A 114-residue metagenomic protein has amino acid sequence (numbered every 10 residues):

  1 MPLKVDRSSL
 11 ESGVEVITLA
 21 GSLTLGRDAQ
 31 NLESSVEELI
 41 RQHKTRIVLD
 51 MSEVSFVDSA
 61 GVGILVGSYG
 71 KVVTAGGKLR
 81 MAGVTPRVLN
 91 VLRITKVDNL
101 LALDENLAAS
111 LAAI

Functional and structural regions predicted by a protein language model:
M1-T18: Short beta-strand/loop segment at the start of cytosolic alpha/beta domains
D6-S8, A82, D104: General small-molecule cofactor/ligand-binding pocket signal
L10-S12, P86, A108: Residues that form or immediately flank small-molecule/cofactor binding pockets and catalytic motifs
S22-L101: Amphipathic alpha-helical interaction surfaces in cytosolic regulatory modules
A102-I114: A charged, well-structured terminal subsegment
